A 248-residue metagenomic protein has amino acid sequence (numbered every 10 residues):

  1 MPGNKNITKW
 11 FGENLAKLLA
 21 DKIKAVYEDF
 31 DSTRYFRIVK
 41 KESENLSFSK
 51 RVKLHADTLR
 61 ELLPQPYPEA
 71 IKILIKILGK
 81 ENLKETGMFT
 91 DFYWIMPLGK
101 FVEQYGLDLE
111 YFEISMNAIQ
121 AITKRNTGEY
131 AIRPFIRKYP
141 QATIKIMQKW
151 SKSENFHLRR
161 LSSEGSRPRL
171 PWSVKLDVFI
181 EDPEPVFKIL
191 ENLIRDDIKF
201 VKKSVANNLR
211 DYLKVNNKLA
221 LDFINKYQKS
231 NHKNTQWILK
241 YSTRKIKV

Functional and structural regions predicted by a protein language model:
M1-V248: Surface-facing alpha-helical segments and adjacent helix-coil boundary elements at the starts of domains
